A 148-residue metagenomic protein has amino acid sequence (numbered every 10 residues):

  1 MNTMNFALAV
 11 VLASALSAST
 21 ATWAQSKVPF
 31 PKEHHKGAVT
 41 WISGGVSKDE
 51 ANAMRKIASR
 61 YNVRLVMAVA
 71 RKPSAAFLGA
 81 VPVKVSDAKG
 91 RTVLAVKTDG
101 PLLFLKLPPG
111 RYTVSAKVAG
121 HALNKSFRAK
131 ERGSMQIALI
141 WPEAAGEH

Functional and structural regions predicted by a protein language model:
F6-L16: Hydrophobic helical h-region of N-terminal Sec-dependent signal peptides in bacterial secretory/periplasmic proteins
S19-A21: N-terminal signal peptide c-region/cleavage motif recognized by signal peptidases
W23-V81, V118-H148: Primarily secretory-pathway and cell-envelope proteins
P82-V93: Short amphipathic beta-strand segments in non-cytosolic proteins
V93-T98, A129: Short beta-strand segments within Ig-like beta-sandwich modules, predominantly Fibronectin type-III
G100-K106: Short, surface-exposed beta-strand/beta-hairpin micro-motifs centered on an aromatic residue
P108-P109, E131: Surface-exposed loops/turns
G110-A116: A short tyrosine-centered beta-strand micro-motif
